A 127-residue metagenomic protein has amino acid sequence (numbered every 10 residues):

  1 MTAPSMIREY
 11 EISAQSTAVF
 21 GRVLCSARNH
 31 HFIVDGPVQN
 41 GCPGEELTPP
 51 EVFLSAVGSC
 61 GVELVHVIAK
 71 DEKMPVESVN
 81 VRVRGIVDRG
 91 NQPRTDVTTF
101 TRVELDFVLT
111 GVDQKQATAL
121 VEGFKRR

Functional and structural regions predicted by a protein language model:
M1-S55, H66-R127: Extended beta-strand/beta-hairpin segments
C60-G61: Alpha-helical metal-binding/catalytic segments enriched in His/Glu/Asp
